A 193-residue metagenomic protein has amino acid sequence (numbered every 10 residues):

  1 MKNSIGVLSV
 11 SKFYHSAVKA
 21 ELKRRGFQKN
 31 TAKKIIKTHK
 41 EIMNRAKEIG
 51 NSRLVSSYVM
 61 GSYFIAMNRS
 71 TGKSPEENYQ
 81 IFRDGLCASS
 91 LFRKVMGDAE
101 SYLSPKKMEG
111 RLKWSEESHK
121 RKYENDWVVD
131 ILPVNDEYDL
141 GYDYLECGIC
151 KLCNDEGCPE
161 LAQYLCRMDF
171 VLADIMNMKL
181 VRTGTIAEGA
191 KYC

Functional and structural regions predicted by a protein language model:
M1-R69: N-terminal, charged low-complexity regulatory/assembly segments
Q28, S74-E77, P159, K179: Short coil/loop linkers at secondary-structure junctions
V59-I65, R69-D155: Amphipathic interaction/junction segments at domain boundaries or subunit interfaces
Y123, E188-G189: A short catalytic or substrate-binding loop motif that flags glycine-/basic-rich loops and adjacent residues that bind
D130-E188: Short, hydrophobic/π-rich interface segment
Y192: A short beta-strand signature within small-molecule sensing/ligand-binding domains used in signal transduction
